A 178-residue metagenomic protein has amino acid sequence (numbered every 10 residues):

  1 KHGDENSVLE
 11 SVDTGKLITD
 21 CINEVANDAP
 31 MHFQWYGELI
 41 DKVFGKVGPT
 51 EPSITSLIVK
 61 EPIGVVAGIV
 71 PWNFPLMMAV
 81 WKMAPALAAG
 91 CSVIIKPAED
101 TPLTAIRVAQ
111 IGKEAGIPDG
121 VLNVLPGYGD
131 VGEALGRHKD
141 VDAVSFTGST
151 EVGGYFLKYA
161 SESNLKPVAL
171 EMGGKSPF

Functional and structural regions predicted by a protein language model:
K1-D4, I18-V43: Long amphipathic alpha-helix in the N-terminal Rossmann-like dinucleotide-binding domain of NAD(P)-dependent
D4, G15, T19, E38 (+2 more regions): Generic secondary-structure signature for well-ordered alpha-helical cores
E5-V8, D28-W35, E61, L103 (+1 more regions): Generic alpha-helical secondary structure signal
N6-V12, G45-T50: Short coil/turn segments at secondary-structure boundaries
S7-V25, G173-K175: Flexible, acidic loop-helix segments that line cofactor/substrate-binding pockets
T14, A29, A109-G112: Residue-level detector of secondary-structure transition/capping positions
F44-F178: Rossmann-like NAD(P) dinucleotide-binding subdomain of oxidoreductase/dehydrogenase enzymes
